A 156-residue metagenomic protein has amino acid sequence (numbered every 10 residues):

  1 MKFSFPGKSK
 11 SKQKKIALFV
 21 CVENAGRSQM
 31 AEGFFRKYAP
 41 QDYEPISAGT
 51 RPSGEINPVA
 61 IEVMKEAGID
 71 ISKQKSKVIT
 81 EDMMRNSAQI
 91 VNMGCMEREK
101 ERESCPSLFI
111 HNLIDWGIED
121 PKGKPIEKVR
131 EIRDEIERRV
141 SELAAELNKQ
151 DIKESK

Functional and structural regions predicted by a protein language model:
M1, A88-Q89, I114, E127: A broadly structural signal marking compact, well-ordered functional cores that mediate small-ligand/cofactor/substrate
K2-E81: Conserved active-site segments centered on acidic
A39, G68, S72, C95 (+2 more regions): Secondary-structure transition/hinge residues
S47, N92, I114-G117: Structural signal for conserved beta-strand scaffold positions within catalytic alpha/beta enzyme cores
G49-P52, E97, K122: Short histidine/acidic/glycine/proline-rich micro-motifs that form metal- and phosphate-coordinating active-site loops
P58, R85, E127-R130: Generic alpha-helical secondary structure signal
T80-F109: Mid-chain, well-packed structural core segment of small domains
E99-K156: Phosphate-binding/catalytic loops
